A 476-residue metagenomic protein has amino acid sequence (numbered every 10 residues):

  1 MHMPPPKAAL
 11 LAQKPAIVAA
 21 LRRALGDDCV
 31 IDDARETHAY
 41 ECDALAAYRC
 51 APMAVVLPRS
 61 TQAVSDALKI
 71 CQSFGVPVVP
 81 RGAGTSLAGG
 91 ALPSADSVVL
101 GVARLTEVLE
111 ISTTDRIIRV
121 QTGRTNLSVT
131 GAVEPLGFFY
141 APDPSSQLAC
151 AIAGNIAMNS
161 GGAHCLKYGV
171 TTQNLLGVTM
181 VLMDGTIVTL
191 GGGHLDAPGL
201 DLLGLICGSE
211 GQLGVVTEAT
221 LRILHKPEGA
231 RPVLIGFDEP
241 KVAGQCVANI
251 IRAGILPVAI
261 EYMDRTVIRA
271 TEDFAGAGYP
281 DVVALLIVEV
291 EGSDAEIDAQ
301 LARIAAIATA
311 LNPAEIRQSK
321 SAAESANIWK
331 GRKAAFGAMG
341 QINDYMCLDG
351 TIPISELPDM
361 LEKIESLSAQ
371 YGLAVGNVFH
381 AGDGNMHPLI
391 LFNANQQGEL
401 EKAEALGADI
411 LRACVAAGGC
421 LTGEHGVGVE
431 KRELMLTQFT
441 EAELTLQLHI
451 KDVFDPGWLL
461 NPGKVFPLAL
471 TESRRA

Functional and structural regions predicted by a protein language model:
M1-A476: Noncatalytic alpha-helical scaffold of FAD-dependent oxidoreductases
